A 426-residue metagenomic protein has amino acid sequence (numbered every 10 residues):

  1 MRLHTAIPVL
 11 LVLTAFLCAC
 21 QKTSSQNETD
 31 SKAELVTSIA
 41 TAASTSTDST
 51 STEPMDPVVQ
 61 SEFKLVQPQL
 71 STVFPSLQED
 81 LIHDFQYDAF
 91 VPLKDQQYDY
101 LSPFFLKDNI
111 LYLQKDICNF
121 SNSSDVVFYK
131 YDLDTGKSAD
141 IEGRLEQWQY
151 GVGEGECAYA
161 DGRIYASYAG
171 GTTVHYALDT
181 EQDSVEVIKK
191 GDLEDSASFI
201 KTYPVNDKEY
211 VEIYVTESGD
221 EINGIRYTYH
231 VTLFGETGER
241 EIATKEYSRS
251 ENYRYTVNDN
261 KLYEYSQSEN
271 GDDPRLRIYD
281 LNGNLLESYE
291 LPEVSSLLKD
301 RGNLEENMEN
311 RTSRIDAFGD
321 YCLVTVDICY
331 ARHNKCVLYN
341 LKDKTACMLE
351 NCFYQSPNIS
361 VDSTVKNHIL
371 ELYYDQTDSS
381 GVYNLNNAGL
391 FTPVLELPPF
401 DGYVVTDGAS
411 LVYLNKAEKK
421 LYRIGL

Functional and structural regions predicted by a protein language model:
F16-A19: C-terminal motif of bacterial Sec signal peptides marking the signal peptidase cleavage site
K22-D161, H175, K189: N-terminal "mature head" segments of proteins
D88-D95, K137-W148, S184-L193, E239-K245 (+4 more regions): A short beta-strand motif characteristic of beta-propeller blades
Q97-F105, Q147-A160, E194-N206, Y247-D259 (+3 more regions): Repeated scaffold domains used in trafficking and secretory/extracellular systems, primarily beta-propellers
Y112-L113, A166, V211-Y214, E264-S266 (+3 more regions): Residue position within the beta-strands of beta-propeller blades
N119-Y129, G171-A177, S218-T232, N270-R277 (+3 more regions): Structural motif
D132-G136, L178-D183, F234-G238, D280-N284 (+3 more regions): Short loop/turn segments that connect beta-strands within beta-propeller blades
P398-L426: Blade-level signature of beta-propeller repeat domains, shared across WD40, Kelch, NHL, RCC1 and BNR/Asp-box propellers
